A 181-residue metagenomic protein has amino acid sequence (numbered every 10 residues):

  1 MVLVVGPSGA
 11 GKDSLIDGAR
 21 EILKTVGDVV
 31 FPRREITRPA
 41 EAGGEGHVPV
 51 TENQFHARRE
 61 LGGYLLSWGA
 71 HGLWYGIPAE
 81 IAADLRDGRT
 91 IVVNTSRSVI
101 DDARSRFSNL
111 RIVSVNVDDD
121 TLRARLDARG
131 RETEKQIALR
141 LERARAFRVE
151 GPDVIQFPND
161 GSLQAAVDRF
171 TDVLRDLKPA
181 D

Functional and structural regions predicted by a protein language model:
V4: Hydrophobic anchor at the beta1->P-loop junction of P-loop NTPases
P7: P-loop (Walker A) phosphate-binding loop of NTP-binding proteins
A10: ATP-binding Walker
D13: Walker A/P-loop
E21-F31: Post-Walker A helix-loop "phosphate-sensing" segment adjacent to the P-loop in P-loop NTPases
R34-I91, T95-R97: ATP-dependent small-molecule kinase phosphotransfer cores that center on conserved nucleotide phosphate-binding segments
I91-S96, S105-R129, A144: Conserved phosphate-donor/acceptor-positioning beta-strand/loop module used by diverse small-molecule
A128-D181: Small-molecule kinase domains that catalyze NTP-dependent phosphoryl transfer to phosphate-bearing small molecules
